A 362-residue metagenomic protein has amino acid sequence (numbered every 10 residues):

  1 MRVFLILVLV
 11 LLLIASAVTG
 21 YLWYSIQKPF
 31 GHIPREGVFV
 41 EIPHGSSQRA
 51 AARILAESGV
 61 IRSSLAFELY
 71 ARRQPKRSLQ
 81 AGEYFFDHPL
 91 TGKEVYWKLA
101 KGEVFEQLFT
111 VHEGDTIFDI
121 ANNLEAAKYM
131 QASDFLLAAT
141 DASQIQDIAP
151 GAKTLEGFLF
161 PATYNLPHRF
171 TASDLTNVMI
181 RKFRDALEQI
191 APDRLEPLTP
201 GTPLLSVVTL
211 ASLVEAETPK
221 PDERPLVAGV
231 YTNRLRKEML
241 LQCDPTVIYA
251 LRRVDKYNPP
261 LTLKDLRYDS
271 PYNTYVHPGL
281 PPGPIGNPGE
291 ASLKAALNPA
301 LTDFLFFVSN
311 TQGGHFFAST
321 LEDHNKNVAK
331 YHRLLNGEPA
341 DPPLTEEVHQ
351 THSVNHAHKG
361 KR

Functional and structural regions predicted by a protein language model:
M1-L13: N-terminal Sec-pathway targeting helices
V10-A15, A56-S58, A81-E83, D134-A138 (+2 more regions): N-terminal start-of-chain detector that recognizes signal peptides and the immediate post-cleavage beginning
L11-I14, F39, L108, F307: N-terminal hydrophobic or amphipathic segments with adjacent small-residue motifs that include Sec signal peptides
S16-G20: Hydrophobic membrane-targeting alpha-helices
Y21-L187: Signal peptide-directed extracytoplasmic domains
S47, T110, N123-M130, Q144-R362: Bacterial extracytoplasmic/cell-wall-associated proteins, especially those involved in peptidoglycan
